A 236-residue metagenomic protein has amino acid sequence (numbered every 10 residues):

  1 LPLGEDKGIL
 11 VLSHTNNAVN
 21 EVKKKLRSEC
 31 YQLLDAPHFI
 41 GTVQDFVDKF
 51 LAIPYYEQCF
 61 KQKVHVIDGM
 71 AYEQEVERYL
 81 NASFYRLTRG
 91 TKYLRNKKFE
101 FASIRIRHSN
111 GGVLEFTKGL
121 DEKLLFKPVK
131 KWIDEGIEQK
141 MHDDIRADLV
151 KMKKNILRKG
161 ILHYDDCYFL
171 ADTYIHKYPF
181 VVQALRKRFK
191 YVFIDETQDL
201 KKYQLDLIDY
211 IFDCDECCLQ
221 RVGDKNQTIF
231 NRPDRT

Functional and structural regions predicted by a protein language model:
L1-Q58: P-loop NTPase Walker
P2-G4, Q32, Q183-L185, I211-D215: Conserved catalytic network of the ASCE P-loop NTPase/AAA+ motor domain
K7-G8, R188-K190, C217: Short coil/turn segments at beta-strand junctions that form active-site/ligand-binding loops
V22, Y178-P179, E196-L207, I229-R235: Conserved ATPase-coupling elements of RecA-like P-loop NTPase cores
H38, Y191-I194, Q220: Hydrophobic "anchor" residues on beta-strands that sit immediately upstream of conserved functional sites
V47, I145-Y191, K201-L207: Conserved helicase/translocase P-loop NTPase motor core
C59-I156: Coupling/switch/interface segments within P-loop NTPase motor domains and analogous charged loops in nucleic-acid
L207-T236: Conserved RecA-like helicase ATPase core segment that couples NTP binding/hydrolysis to strand translocation
